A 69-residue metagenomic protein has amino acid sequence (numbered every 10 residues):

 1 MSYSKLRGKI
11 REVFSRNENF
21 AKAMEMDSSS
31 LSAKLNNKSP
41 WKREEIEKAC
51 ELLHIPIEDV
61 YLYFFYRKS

Functional and structural regions predicted by a protein language model:
M1-S15, N19: A short, Lys/Arg-rich alpha-helix, primarily the initiator
G8, A33, L62: DNA-binding alpha-helical recognition surfaces that contact promoter or target DNA
F14-A33: Short alpha-helical DNA-recognition segment
F14-R16, W41-E44: Residue-level signal for the short linker/turn that defines the boundary of a DNA-recognition helix
S29, P40, E58: Key DNA-contact positions within bacterial/archaeal DNA-binding proteins
L35-N36, E45, F64: DNA major-groove recognition helix of helix-turn-helix
E44-D59: DNA major-groove recognition helix of helix-turn-helix/homeodomain DNA-binding modules
V60-S69: Short amphipathic recognition helices of helix-turn-helix/homeodomain-type DNA-binding modules
